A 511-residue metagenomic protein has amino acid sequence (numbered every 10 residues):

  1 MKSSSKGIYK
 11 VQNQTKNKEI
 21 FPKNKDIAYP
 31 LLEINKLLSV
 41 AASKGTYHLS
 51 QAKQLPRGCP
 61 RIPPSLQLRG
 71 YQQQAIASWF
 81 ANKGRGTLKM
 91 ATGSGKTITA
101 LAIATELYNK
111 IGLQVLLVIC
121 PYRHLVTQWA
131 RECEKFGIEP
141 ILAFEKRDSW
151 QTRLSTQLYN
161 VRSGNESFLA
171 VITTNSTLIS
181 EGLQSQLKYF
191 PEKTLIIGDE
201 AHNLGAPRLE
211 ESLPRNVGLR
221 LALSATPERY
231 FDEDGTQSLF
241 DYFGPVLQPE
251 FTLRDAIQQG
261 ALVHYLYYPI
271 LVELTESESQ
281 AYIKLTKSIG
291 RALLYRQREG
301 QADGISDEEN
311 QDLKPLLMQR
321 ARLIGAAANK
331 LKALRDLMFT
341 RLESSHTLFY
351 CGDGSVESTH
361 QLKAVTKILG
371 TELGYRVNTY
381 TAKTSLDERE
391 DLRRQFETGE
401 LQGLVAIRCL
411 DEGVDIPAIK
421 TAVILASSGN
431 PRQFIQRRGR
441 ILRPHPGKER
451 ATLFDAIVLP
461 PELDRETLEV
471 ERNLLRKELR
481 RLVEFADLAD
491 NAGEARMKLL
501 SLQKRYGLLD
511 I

Functional and structural regions predicted by a protein language model:
K2-Y9, K18, P22-A42, P444-F454 (+1 more regions): Helicase-associated low-complexity regulatory tails and linkers flanking the ATPase motor
S4-K6, I34, A41-G218, F243 (+8 more regions): SF2 helicase/translocase NTPase motor core, specifically the RecA-like lobe 1 inter-motif segment between Walker
R123-L125, T177-I179, N203, T226-Y230 (+7 more regions): Conserved nucleotide-binding/hydrolysis micro-motifs of P-loop NTPases
I138, K193, N216-L219, L262-L266 (+3 more regions): Short glycine-/polar-rich loops that comprise or flank the Walker A/P-loop and associated switch/sensor motifs
V171-T173, L219-A225, A406: Structural recognition of the conserved hydrophobic beta-strand(s) that form the central parallel beta-sheet of P-loop
S185, P191-L262, I424-Q433, I441-P444: Signature of the SF2 helicase/ATPase Hel1-core->accessory helical subdomain module
E233-S345, K363-T366: Interdomain helical connector at the RecA1-RecA2 junction of SF1/SF2 helicase-like NTPases
R376-L488: Conserved RecA-like P-loop NTPase helicase motor core
